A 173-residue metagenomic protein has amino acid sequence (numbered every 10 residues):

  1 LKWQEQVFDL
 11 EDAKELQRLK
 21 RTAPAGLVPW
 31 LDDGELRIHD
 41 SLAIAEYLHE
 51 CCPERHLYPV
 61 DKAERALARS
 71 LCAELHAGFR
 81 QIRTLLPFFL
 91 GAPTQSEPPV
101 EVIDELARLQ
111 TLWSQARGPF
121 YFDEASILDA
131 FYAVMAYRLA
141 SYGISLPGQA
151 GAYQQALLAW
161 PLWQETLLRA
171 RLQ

Functional and structural regions predicted by a protein language model:
L1-P98, D104-A107: GST-like domain detector, emphasizing the conserved glutathione-binding G-site in the N-terminal thioredoxin-like
D9-D12, Y153, R171: Conserved beta-strand edge residues that scaffold enzyme active sites
R21, A159, L168: Phosphate-coordinating loops and pocket residues in cytosolic domains that bind phosphorylated ligands
K62-A63, A125-S126, L168: Short capping/connector residues at structural and topological boundaries
L75-Q164: GST-like fold's C-terminal all-alpha helical module
T166-Q173: Terminal-tail/helix-coil boundary detector
